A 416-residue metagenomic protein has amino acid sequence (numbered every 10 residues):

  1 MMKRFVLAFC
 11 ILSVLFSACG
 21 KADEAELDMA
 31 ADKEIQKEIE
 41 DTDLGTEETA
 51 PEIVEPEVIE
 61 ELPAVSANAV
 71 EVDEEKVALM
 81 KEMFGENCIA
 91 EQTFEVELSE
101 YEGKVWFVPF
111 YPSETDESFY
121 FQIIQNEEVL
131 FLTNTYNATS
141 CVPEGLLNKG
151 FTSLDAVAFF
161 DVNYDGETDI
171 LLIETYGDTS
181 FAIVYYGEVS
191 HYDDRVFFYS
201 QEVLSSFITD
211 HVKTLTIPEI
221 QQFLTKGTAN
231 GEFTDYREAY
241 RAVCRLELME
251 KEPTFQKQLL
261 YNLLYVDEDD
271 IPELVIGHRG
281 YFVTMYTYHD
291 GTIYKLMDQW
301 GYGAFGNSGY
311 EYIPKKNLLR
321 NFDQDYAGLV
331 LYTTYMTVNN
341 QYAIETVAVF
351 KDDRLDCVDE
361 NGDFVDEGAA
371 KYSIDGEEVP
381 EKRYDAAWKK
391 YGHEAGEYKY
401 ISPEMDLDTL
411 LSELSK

Functional and structural regions predicted by a protein language model:
M1-F5, G20: Positively charged n-region of N-terminal signal peptides that target proteins for export
F5-V14: Sec-dependent N-terminal signal peptides
F16-A18: C-terminal motif of bacterial Sec signal peptides marking the signal peptidase cleavage site
K21-D28, E38-Q92, I173-F233, K316-K416: Acidic, small-residue rich beta-repeat scaffolds with periodic aromatic anchors
N87-E102, A156-Y164, L260-E268, E311-P314: Structural signature of eukaryotic scaffold interfaces centered on beta-propeller domains
E100-P109, N163-E174, E268-G277, K315-N321: Acidic/hydrophobic-patterned starts of short beta strands in beta-sheet-rich repeat architectures
L132-N134, Y185-V203, T284-E311, N340-T346: Extracellular C-terminal loop/segment signatures of secreted glycoproteins
T133-K149, I208-K213, C244-M249: Surface-exposed loop and turn segments in beta-propeller and other repeat-based domains that flank or scaffold
